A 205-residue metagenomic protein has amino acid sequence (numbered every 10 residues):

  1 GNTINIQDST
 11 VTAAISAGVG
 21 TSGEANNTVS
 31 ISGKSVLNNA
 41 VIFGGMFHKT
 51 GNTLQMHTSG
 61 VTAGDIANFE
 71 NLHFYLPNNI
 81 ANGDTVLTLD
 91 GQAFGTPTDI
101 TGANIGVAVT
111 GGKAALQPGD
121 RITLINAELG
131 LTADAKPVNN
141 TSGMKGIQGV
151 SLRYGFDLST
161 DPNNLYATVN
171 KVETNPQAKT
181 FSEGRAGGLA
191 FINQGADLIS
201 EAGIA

Functional and structural regions predicted by a protein language model:
G1-Q7, A13, N27, I31: A detector of tandem-repeat and repeat-rich interaction/domain scaffolds
T3, T28, G83-A93, T132 (+2 more regions): Well-ordered, non-membrane alpha-helical segments in soluble/globular domains
T10-V11, A25, V36, T50 (+5 more regions): Short loop/turn motifs at secondary-structure junctions
A13-A14, N39: Per-repeat structural element of leucine-rich repeats
G20-R121: Extracellular beta-strand/loop-rich repeat segments of large surface/secreted proteins
G111-A205: Outer-membrane translocation/initiation segment of Type V secreted surface proteins
